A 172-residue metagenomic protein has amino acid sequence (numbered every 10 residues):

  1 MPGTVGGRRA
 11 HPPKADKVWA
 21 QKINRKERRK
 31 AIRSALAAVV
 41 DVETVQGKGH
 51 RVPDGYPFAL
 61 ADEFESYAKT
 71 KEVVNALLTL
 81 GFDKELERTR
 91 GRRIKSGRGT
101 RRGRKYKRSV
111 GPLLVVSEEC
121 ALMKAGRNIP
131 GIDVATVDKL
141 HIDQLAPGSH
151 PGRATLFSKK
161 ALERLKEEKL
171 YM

Functional and structural regions predicted by a protein language model:
P2-M172: Extended polybasic, low-complexity segments that bind anionic RNA or targeting/receptor surfaces
